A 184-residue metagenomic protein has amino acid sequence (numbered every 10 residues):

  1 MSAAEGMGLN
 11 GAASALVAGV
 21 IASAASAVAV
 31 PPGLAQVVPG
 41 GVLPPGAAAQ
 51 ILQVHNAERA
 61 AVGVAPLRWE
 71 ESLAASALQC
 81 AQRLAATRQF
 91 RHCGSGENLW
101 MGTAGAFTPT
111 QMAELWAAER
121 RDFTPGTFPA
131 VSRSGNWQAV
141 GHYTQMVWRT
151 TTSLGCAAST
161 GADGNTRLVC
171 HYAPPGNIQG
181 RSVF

Functional and structural regions predicted by a protein language model:
S2-L16: Bacterial N-terminal signal peptides that target proteins for export
A15-S26: Bacterial N-terminal signal peptides
V30-G96: Short, well-ordered surface patches within globular domains
P44-A48, L52, P66-A74, H92 (+5 more regions): Solvent-exposed, acidic/flexible segments
I51, R68, N98-M101, G155-A157 (+1 more regions): Structural recognition of the beta-strand scaffold that forms the well-ordered cores of secreted hydrolase catalytic
A106, T110-F184: Disulfide-stabilized extracellular recognition modules
